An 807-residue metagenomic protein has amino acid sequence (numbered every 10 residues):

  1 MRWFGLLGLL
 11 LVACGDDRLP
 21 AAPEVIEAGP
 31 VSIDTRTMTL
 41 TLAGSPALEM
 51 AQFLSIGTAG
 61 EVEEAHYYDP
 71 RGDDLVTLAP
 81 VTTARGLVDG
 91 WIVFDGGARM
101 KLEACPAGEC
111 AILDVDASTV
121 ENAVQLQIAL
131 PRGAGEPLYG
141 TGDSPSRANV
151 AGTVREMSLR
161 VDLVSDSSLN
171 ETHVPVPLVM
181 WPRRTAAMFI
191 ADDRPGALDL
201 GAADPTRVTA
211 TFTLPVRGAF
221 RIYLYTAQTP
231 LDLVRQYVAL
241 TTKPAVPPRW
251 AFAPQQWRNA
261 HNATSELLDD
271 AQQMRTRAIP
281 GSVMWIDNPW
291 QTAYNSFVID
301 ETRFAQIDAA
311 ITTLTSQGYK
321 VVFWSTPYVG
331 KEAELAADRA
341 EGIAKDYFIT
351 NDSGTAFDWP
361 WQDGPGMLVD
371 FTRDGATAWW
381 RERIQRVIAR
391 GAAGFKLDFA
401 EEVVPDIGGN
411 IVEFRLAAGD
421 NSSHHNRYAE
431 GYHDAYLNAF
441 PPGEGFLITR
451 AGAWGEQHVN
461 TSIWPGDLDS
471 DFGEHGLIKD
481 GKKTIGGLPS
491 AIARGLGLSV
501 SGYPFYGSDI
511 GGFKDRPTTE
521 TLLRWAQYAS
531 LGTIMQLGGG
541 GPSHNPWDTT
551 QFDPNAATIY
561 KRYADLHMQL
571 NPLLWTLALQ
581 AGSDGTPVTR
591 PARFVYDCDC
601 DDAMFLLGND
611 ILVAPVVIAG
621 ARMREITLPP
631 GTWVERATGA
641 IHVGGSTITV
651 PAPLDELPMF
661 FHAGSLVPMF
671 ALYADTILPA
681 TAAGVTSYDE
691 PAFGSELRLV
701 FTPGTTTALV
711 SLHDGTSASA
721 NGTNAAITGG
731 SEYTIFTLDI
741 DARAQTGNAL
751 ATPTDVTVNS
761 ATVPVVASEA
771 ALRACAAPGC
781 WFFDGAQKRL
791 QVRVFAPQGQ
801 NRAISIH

Functional and structural regions predicted by a protein language model:
M1-L7: Sec-dependent signal peptide recognition, specifically the positively charged N-region followed immediately by
L11-A13: C-terminal motif of bacterial Sec signal peptides marking the signal peptidase cleavage site
G15-D17: Bacterial signal peptide processing site
A28-V93, A680-E690, S695-V700: An extended acidic
G29-V31, A43-S45, G60, G72-D73 (+5 more regions): Catalytic-domain carbohydrate-binding cleft regions of carbohydrate-active enzymes
G140-G142, T627-G639, I740-A767: Solvent-exposed beta-hairpin/edge-strand motifs
F661-A761, V792-Q800: Accessory, solvent-exposed terminal regions and/or long lumenal/extracellular loops of proteins
A761-P797: Extracellular/luminal ectodomains and secreted, surface-exposed scaffolds of diverse proteins
